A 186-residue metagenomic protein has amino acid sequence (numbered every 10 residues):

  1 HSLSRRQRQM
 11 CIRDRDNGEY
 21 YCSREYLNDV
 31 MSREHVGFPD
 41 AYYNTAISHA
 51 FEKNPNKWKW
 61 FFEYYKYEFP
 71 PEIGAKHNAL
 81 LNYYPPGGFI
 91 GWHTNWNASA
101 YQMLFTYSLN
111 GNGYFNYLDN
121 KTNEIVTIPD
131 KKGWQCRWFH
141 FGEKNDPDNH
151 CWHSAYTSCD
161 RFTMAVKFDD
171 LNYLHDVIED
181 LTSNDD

Functional and structural regions predicted by a protein language model:
H1-D14: Single conserved hydrophobic/aromatic residue that forms the stacking wall/gate of nucleotide- or nucleobase-binding
S2, N95-N97, S158: A generic structural micro-feature
Q7, Q102, T163: Broad gene-expression machinery/nucleic-acid interaction feature
R13-I47: Long, charge-rich alpha-helical interaction segments
R33-A100: Extracellular-facing segments of soluble proteins and assemblies that are Gly/Ser/Thr-biased and enriched in aromatics
G74-P147: Catalytic core of non-heme Fe(II) oxygenases with the double-stranded beta-helix
K144-T163: Ligand-binding loop in jelly-roll beta-barrel domains
S158-D186: Long, compositionally biased interface segments
